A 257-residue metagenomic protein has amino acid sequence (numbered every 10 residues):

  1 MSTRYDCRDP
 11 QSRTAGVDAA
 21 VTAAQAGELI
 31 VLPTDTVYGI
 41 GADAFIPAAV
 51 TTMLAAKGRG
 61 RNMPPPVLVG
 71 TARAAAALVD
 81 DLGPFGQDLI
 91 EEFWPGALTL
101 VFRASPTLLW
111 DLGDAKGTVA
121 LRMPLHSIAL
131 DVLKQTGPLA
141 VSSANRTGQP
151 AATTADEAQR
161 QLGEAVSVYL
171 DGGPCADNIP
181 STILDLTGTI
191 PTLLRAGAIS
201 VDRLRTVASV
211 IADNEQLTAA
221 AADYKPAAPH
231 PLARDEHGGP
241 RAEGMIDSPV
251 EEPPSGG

Functional and structural regions predicted by a protein language model:
M1-G257: Active-site-adjacent structural elements in enzyme catalytic cores
